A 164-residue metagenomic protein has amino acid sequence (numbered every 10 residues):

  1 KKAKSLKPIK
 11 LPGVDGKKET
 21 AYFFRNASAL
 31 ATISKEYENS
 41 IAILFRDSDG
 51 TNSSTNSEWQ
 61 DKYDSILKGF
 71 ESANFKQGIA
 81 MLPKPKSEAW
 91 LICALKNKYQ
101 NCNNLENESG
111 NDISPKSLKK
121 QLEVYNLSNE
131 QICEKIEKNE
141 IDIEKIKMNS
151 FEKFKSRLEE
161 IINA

Functional and structural regions predicted by a protein language model:
K1-Y37, I162-N163: Short, surface-exposed loop/strand segments
K2-I9, I41-D49, K84-P85: Short loop/turn segments at strand-loop or loop-helix junctions that form parts of catalytic or ligand-binding pockets
V14, F75, K135-K138: Generic preference for well-ordered secondary structure
Y22-A31, I66, I113-Y125, I143-I146 (+2 more regions): Generic hydrophobic, helix-prone segments enriched in Leu/Val/Ile
S34-S40, A73-K76: Short helix-terminating capping/connector loops at secondary-structure junctions
K35, Y125-I132: Short, compositionally biased low-complexity segments
F45-L127: Activity-critical C-terminal alpha-helical subdomain
N129-A164: Charged phosphate-binding loop/patch that engages nucleotide di/tri-phosphates or the phosphate backbone of nucleic
